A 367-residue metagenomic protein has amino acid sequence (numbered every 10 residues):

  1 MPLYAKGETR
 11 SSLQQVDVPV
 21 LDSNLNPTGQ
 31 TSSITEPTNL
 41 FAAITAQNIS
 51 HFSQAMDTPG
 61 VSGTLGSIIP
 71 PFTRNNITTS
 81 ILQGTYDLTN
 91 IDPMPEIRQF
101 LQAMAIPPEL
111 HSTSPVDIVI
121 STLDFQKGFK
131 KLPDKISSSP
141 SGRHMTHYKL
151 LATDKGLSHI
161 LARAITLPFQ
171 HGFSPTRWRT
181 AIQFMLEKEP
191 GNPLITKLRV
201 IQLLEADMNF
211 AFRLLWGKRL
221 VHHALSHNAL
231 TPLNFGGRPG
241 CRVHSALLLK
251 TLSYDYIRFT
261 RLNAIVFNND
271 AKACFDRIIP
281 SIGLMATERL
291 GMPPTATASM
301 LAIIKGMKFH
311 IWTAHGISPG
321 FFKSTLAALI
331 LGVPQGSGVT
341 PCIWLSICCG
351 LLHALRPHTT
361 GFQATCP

Functional and structural regions predicted by a protein language model:
M1-T35: Noncatalytic N-terminal accessory/assembly modules of large enzymes
Y4, F41, S53-G63, I68-F72 (+3 more regions): Conserved pre-catalytic core of RNA-dependent polymerases
P37, A42-T45: Extended, low-complexity, charged intrinsically disordered regions
Q83-A103: Eukaryotic acidic, serine/proline-rich intrinsically disordered low-complexity regions that function as flexible
L230-P232, H358-A364: Short helix/loop segment immediately N-terminal to the Walker
F267, T365-P367: Residue-level marker for buried hydrophobic side chains located in beta-strands that build the well-ordered beta-sheet
G350-T359: Generic non-transmembrane alpha-helical segments
